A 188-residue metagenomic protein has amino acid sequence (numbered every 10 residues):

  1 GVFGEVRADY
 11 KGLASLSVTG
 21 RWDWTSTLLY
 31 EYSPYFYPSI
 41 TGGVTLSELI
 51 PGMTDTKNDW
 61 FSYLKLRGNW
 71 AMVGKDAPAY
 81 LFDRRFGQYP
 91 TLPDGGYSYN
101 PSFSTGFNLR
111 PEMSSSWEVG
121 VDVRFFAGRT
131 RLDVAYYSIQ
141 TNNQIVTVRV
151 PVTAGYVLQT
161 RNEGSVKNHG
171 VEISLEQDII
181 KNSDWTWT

Functional and structural regions predicted by a protein language model:
G1-T188: Extracellular/periplasmic, surface-exposed regions of secreted and cell-surface proteins
